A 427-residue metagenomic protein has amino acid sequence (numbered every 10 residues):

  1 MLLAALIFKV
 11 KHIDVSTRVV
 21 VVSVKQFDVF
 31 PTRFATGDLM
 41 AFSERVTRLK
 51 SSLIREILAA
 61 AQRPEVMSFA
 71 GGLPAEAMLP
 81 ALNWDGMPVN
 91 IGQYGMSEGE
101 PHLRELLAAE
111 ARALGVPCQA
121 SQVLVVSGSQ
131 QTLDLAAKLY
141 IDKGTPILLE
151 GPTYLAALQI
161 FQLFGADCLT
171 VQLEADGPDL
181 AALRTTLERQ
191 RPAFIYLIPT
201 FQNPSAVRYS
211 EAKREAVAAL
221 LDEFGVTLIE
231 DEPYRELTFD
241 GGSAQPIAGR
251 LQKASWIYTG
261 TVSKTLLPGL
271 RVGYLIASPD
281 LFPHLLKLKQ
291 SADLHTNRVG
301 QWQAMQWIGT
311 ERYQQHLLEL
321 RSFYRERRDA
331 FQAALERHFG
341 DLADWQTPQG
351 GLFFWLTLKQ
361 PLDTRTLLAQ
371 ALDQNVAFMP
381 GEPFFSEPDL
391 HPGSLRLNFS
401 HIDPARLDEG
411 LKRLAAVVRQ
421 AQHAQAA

Functional and structural regions predicted by a protein language model:
I13-V15, V29: Short hydrophobic alpha-helical segments enriched in small aliphatic residues
R33-G37, D373, P388-A427: PLP-dependent enzyme catalytic core of the Aspartate aminotransferase-like
T36-G37, T47-Q131, L135, G309-T310 (+3 more regions): N-terminal small-domain helix-loop-helix segment of the aminotransferase-like
N90-F224, R235-A254, Y324, A405 (+1 more regions): Conserved core of the PLP fold type I
S243, A248-H284: Active-site PLP attachment segment
L281, L356-R396, P404, E409: Conserved C-terminal alpha-helix-loop-beta "cap" of PLP-dependent enzymes that closes/shapes the active-site mouth
L285-A292, I308-Q332: Structural signature of PLP-dependent enzymes
M305, S322-Q332, D344-T357, L367: Conserved glycine-rich beta-strand-loop-beta hairpin in the small C-terminal domain of fold type I
